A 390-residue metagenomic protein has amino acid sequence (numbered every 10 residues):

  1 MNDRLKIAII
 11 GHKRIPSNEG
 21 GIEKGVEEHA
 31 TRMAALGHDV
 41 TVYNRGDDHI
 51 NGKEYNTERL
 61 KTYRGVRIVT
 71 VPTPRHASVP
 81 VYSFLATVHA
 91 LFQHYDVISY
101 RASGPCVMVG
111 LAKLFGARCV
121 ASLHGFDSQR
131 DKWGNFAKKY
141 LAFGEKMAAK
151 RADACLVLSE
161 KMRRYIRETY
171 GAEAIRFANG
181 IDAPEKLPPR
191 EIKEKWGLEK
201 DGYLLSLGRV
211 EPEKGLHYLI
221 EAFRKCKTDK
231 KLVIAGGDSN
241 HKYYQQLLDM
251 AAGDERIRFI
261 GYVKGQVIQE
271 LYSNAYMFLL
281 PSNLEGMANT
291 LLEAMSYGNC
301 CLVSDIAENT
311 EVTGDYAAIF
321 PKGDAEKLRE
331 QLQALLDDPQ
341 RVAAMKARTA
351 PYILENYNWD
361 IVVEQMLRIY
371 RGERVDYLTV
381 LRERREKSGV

Functional and structural regions predicted by a protein language model:
K24, G202-K225, K242-Q245: A conserved mid-protein helix/loop that constitutes part of the nucleotide-sugar donor-binding site
N44-H49, I181, L207, K231-Q245 (+1 more regions): Glycosyltransferase donor-sugar binding loop
V88-L91, K138-C155: Membrane-proximal helix-turn-helix segments that form the acceptor-binding/catalytic region of lipid-linked
Y100-P105: Short His-centered aromatic/hydrophobic patch
Q245-Q266: Nucleotide-activated donor-binding/catalytic signature segment of Leloir-type glycosyltransferases, i.e., the conserved
N283: Aromatic "clamp/platform" in nucleotide-sugar-dependent glycosyltransferases that forms part of the donor/acceptor
C300-V303: Short hydrophobic beta-strand element within catalytic cores of glycosyltransferases and related nucleotide-activated
A318-E326, A334-Q340: Conserved acidic donor-binding segment of nucleotide-sugar-dependent glycosyltransferases
